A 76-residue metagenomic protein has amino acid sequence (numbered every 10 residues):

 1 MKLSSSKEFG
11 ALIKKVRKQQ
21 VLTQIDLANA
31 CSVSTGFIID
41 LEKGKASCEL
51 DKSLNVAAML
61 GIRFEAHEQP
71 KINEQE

Functional and structural regions predicted by a protein language model:
M1-K7: Short, Lys/Arg-enriched anionic-surface-contact patches
L3, A58, E65-E76: Short, charged recognition helix plus adjacent turn of helix-turn-helix-like nucleic-acid-binding domains
A11-A30, N55: Short basic helix-loop element that most often maps to the first helix and adjoining turn of HTH DNA-binding modules
S32-A46: Recognition helix of helix-turn-helix/homeodomain-like DNA-binding domains that insert into the DNA major groove
K45-A57: Short, basic-rich loop-to-helix N-cap that marks the start of a DNA-contacting helix
